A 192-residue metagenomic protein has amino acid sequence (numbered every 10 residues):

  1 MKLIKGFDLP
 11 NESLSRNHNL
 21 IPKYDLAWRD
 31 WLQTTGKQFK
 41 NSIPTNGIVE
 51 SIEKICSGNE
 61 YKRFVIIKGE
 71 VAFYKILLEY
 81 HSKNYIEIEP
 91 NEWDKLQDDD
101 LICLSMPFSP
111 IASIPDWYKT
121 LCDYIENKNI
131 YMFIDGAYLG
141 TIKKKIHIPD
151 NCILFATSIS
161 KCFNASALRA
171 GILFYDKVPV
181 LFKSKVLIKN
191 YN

Functional and structural regions predicted by a protein language model:
M1-E50, K54-G58, G69: Conserved N-terminal alpha-helix of the aminotransferase class I/II PLP-enzyme fold
G6, L20, A27-W31, L154-N192: Conserved core segment of the aminotransferase class I/II
Y24-Q33, K75-K83, T120-Y124, K144-P149: Short, aromatic/basic amphipathic alpha-helical patches
K40, C56-K75, E87-N91: Conserved PLP-anchoring active-site segment centered on the Schiff-base-forming lysine
S51, V71-F73, P107-I114, Y138-T141 (+1 more regions): Short acidic, S/G/P-rich loop/turn micro-motifs used as interaction or catalytic elements
K75-L77, K95-D98, F163-R169: Short, charged, surface-exposed secondary-structure boundary motifs
I86-G136, G140: Active-site phosphate-binding strand-loop segment of PLP-dependent enzymes
I134, K145-C162: Conserved active-site segment immediately N-terminal to the catalytic lysine that forms the internal aldimine
